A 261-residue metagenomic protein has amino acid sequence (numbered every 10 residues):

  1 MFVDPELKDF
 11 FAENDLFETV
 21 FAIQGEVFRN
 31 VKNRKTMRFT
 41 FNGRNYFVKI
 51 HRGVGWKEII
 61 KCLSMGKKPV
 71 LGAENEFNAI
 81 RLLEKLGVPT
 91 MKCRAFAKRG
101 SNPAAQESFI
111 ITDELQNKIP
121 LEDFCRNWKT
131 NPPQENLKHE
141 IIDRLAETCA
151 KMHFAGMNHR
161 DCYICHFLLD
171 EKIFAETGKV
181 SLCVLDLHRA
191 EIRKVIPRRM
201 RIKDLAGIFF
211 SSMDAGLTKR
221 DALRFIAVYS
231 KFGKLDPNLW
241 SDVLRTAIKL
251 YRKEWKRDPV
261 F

Functional and structural regions predicted by a protein language model:
M1-A12: N-terminal positively charged amphipathic segments used for targeting/anchoring
A12-E122, A150, F154-A155, K249 (+2 more regions): Conserved ATP-binding subdomain of kinase catalytic cores across diverse folds
S101-Q106, K172-V180: Short, solvent-exposed loop/turn segments that connect beta-strands within catalytic domains and beta-strand-rich
P120-P132: AlphaC helix of the protein kinase catalytic domain
F154-I164: Catalytic-loop of the protein kinase fold
C162, F167-F174: Hydrophobic residue at the +6 position relative to the catalytic HRD Asp in the kinase catalytic loop
K179-K253: C-lobe/activation-segment region of protein kinase-like
